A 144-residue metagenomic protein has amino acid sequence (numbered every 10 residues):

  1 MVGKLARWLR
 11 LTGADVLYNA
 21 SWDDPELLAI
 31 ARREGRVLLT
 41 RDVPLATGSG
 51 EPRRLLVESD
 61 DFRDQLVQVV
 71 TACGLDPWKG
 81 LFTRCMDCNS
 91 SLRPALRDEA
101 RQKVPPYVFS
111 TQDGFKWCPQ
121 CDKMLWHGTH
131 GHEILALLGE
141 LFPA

Functional and structural regions predicted by a protein language model:
M1-G80: Long, charged N-terminal interaction/targeting segments
M1-L17, T111-G114, H127-A144: Extended interfacial segments that mediate partner engagement and assembly in macromolecular machines
D76-F82, R93-L96: Short, structured loop/turn "capping" segments at alpha-beta junctions
K79-T83, S110-D113: Flanking scaffold residues of small Cys/His-coordinated metal-binding clusters
C85-C88, C118-C121: Short cysteine-rich clusters marking metal-coordination/redox-active sites
S90-R97, W126: Short functional micro-motifs and their immediate structural scaffolds
Q102-F115: Short linker/helix segments within small regulatory modules
V108, P119-H127: Short, flexible active-site recognition loops that position polar ligands and cofactors
